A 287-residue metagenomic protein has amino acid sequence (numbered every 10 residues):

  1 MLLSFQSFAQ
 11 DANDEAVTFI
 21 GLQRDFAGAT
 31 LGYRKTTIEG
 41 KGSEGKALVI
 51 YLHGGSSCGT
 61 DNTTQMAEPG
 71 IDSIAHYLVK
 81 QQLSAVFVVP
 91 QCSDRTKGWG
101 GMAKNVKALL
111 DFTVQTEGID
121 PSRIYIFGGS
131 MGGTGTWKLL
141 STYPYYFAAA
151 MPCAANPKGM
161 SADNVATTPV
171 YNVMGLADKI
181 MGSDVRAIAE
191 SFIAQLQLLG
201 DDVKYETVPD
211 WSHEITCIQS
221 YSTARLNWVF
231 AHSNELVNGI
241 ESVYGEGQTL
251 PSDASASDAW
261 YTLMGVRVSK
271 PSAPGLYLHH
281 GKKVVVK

Functional and structural regions predicted by a protein language model:
S7-L48, A85, G129, T134 (+3 more regions): A domain-start/cap signature at the N-terminus of enzymes
E39-E44, R95-S130: Gly/Ser-rich "nucleophile elbow"/oxyanion-hole loop immediately N-terminal to the catalytic nucleophile in hydrolases
K46-L48, L52-K107: Active-site machinery of serine-nucleophile hydrolases
M66-V79, K104, A108-L109, C153-D163 (+1 more regions): Alpha-helical scaffolding within the catalytic cores of extracellular/periplasmic polymer-degrading hydrolases
Q115-T116, S122-A166: Primarily recognizes the serine-hydrolase "nucleophile elbow" in alpha/beta-hydrolase and SGNH/GDSL folds
Y171-K179, R186-V237: C-terminal catalytic histidine-bearing segment of alpha/beta-hydrolase fold enzymes
E235-M264: Residue-level detector of functionally pivotal "anchor" positions at catalytic/ligand-binding pockets or at interdomain
L276-K287: C-terminal tail/sorting-segment detector
